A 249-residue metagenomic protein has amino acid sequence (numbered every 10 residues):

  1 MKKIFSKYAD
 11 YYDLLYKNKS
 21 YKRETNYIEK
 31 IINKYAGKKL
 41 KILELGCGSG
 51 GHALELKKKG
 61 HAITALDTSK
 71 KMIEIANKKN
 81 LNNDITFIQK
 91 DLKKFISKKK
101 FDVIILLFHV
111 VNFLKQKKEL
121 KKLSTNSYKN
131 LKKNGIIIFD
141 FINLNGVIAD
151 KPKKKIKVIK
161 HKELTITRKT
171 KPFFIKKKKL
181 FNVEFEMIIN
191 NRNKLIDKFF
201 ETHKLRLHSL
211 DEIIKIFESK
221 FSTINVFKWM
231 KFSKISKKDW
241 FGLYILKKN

Functional and structural regions predicted by a protein language model:
M1-K38: Conserved class I S-adenosyl-L-methionine
K39-G46: Conserved class I S-adenosyl-L-methionine
G50-K94: Class I SAM-dependent methyltransferase SAM/SAH-binding core
I96-V103: A short acidic, Gly/Pro-enriched loop at the edge of an enzyme's catalytic core that lines a small-molecule cofactor
K121-K133: A short glycine-rich, Lys/Arg-flanked "PGG" loop and its adjoining helix->strand segment in the class I
N134-F141: Conserved beta-strand signature within the Rossmann-like core of class I S-adenosyl-L-methionine
F141-E212: SAM-dependent methyltransferase
K204-N249: C-terminal lobe and adjacent flexible extensions of AdoMet/dcAdoMet transferase-like proteins
